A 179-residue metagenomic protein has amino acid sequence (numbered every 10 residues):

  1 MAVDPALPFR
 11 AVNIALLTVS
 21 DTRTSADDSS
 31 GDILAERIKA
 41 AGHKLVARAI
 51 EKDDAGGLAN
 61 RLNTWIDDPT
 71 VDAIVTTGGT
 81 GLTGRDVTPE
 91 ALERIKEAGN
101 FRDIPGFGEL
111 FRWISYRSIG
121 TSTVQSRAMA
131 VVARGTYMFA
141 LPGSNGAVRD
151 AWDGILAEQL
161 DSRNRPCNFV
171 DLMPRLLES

Functional and structural regions predicted by a protein language model:
M1-S179: Non-catalytic beta/alpha edge segments that cap or flank active sites
